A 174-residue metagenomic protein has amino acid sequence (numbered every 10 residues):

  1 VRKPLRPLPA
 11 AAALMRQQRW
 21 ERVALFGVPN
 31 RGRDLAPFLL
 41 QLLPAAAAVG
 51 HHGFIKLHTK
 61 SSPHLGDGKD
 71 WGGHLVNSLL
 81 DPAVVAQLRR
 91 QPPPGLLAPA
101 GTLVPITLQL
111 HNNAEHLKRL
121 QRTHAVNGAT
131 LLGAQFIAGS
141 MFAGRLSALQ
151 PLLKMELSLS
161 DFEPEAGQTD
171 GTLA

Functional and structural regions predicted by a protein language model:
V1-A174: ER/Golgi luminal nucleotide-sugar-dependent glycosyltransferases, focusing on the catalytic module
